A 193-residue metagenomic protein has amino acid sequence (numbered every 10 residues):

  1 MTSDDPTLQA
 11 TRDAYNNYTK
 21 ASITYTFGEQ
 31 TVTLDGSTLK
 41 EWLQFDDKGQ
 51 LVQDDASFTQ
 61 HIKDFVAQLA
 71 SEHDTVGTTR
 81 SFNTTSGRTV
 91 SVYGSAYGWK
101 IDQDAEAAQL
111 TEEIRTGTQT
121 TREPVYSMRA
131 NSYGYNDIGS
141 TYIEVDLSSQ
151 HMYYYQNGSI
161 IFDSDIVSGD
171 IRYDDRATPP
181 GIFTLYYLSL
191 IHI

Functional and structural regions predicted by a protein language model:
M1-I191: Surface-exposed, secretory/extracytoplasmic low-complexity segments enriched in Ser/Thr/Asn/Gly/Pro
